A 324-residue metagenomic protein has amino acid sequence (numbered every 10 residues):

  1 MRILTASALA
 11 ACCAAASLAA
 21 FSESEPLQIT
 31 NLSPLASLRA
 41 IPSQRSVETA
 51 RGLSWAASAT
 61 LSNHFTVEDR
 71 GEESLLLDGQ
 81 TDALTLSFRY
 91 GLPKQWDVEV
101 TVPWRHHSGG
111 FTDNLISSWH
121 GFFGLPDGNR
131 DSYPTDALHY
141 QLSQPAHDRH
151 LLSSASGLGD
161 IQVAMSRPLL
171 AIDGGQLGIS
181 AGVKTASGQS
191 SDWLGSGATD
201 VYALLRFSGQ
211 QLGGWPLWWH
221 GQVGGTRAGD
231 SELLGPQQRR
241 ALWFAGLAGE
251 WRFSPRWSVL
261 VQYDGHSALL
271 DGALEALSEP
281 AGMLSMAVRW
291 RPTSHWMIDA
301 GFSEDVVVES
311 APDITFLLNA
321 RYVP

Functional and structural regions predicted by a protein language model:
M1-T30: Cleavable N-terminal export/targeting peptides
A20-D230, P236-V323: Transmembrane beta-barrel domains of Gram-negative outer membranes and organellar outer membranes
